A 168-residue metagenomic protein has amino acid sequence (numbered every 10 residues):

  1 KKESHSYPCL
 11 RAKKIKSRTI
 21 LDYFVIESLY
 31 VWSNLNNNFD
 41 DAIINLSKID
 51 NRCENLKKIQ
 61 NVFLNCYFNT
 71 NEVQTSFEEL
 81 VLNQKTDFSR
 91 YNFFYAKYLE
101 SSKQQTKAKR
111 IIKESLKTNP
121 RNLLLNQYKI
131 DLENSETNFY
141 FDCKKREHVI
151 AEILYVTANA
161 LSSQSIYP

Functional and structural regions predicted by a protein language model:
K1-P168: Alpha-helical solenoid repeat scaffolds
